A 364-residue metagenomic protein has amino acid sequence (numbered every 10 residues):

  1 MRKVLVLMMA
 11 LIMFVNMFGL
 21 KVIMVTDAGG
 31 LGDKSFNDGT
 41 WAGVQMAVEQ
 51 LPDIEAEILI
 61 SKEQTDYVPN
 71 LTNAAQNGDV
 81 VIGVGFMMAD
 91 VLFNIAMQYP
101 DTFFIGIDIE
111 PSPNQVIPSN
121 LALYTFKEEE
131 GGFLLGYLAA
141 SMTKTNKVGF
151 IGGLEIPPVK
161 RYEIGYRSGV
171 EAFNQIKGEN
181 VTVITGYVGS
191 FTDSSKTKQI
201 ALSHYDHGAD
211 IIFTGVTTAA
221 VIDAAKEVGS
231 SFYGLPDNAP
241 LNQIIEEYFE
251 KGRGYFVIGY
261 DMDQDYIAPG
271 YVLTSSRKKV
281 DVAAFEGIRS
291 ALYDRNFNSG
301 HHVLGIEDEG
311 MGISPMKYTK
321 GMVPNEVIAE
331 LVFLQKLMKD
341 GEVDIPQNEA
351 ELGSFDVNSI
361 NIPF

Functional and structural regions predicted by a protein language model:
V4-M13, M17: Sec-dependent N-terminal signal peptides
L20-F364: A residue-level marker of the well-folded mature domains of exported/periplasmic proteins
